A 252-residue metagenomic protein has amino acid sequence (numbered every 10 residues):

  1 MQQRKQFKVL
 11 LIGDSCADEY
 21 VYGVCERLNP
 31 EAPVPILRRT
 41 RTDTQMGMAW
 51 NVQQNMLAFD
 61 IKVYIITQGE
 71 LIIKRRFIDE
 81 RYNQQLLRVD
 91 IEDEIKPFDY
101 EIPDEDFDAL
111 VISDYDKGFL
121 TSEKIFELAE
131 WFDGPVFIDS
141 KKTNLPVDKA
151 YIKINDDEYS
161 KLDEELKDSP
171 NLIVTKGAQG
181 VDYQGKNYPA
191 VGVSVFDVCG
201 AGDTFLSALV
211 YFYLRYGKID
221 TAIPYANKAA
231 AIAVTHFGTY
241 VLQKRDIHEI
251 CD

Functional and structural regions predicted by a protein language model:
M1-K5: A short acidic-Thr-Gly-centered motif at the start of a beta-strand
Q6-V9, A17-I112, S122, V241-D252: Conserved N-terminal subdomain of the carbohydrate kinase-like
V9-L11, V136, I152, L172: Residue-level marker for buried hydrophobic side chains located in beta-strands that build the well-ordered beta-sheet
G13, L57, T67, S140 (+1 more regions): Short beta-strand/turn micro-motifs composed of small residues that flank or help shape donor/cofactor-binding pockets
D14-S15, Y115, T204: Active-site metal-binding loops of divalent metal-dependent hydrolases
E26-L28, A32, F77-I95, A109-E165 (+1 more regions): Conserved beta-alpha-beta core of the PfkB/ribokinase-like small-molecule kinase fold
R41-M48, D116-L120, Y151, D197 (+2 more regions): Catalytic cores of large soluble enzymes that bind and process phosphate-bearing ligands
D106, E123-L145, K161-D252: Conserved phosphate-binding/catalytic region of the ribokinase-like
